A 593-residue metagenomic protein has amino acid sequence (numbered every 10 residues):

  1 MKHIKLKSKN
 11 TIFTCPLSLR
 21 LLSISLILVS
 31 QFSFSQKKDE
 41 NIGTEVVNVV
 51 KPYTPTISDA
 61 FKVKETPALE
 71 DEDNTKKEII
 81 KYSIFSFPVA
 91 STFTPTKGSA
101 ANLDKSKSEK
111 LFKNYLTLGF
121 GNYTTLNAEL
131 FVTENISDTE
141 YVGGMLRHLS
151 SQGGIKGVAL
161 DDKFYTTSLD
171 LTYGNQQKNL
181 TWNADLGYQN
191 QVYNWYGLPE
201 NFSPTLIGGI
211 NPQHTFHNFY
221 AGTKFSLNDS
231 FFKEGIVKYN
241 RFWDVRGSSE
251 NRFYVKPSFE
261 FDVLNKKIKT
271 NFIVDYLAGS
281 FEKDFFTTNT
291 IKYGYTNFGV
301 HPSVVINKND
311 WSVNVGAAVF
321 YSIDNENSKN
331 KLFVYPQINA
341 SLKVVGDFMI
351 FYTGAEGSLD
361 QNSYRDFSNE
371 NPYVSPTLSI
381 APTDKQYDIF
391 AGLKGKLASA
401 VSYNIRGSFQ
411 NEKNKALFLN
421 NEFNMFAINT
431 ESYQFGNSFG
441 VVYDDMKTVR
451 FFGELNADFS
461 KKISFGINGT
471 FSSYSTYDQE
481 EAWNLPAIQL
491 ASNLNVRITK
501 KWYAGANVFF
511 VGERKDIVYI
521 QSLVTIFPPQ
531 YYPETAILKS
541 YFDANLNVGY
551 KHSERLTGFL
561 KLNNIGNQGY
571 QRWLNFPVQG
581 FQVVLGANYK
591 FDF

Functional and structural regions predicted by a protein language model:
M1-D39, L494, F581, G586-F593: Bacterial Sec-dependent N-terminal signal peptides
F32-S106: N-terminal periplasmic/intermembrane-space "pro-region" immediately following the signal or transit peptide
T96-S99, K107-G157, D161-T167: Outer-membrane beta-barrel translocator/receptor signature
L111, L116-G119, S312-F593: Exposed, low-structure sequence patches enriched in small/polar residues
L130, L169-L171, F219-F225, V255-F259 (+8 more regions): Membrane-embedded beta-strands of outer-membrane beta-barrel proteins, especially the hydrophobic/small aromatic
E134-K156, N271-I273, Y293-D324, D458-S473 (+1 more regions): Surface-exposed extracellular loop regions of Gram-negative outer-membrane beta-barrel proteins
S151-F164, S168-D170, W182-R252: Flexible loop and strand-edge segments within Gram-negative outer membrane beta-barrel domains
T215-G222, K238-N309, G440: Outer-membrane beta-barrel transmembrane domain signature of Gram-negative proteins, especially the mid-to-C-terminal
